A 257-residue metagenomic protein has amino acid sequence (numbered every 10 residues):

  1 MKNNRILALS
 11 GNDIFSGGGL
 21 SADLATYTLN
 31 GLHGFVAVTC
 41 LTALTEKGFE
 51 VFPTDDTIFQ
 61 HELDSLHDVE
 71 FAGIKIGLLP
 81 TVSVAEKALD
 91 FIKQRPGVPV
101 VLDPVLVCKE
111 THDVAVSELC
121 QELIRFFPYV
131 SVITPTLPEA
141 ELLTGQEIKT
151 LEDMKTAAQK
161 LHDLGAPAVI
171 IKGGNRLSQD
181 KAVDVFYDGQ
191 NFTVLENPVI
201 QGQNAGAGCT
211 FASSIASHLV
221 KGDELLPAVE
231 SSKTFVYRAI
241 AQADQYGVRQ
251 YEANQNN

Functional and structural regions predicted by a protein language model:
M1-K2, A8, G19, Q179-V194: Acidic-glycine-rich active-site phosphate/pyrophosphate-binding loop
K2-A8, L20-K109, N256-N257: Conserved N-terminal subdomain of the carbohydrate kinase-like
S10-F15, F192-A205: Short pre-catalytic strand/loop immediately N-terminal to key active-site residues, enriched for Gly-Thr
F15-L24, C209-A212: Short glycine/serine/threonine-rich phosphate/pyrophosphate-binding segments that cradle anionic phosphate groups
G31-F35, F192-T193, H218-S231: Phosphate-handling active-site elements
P53, L226-N257: Charged C-terminal helix
V116-N191: Conserved phosphate/ATP/ADP-binding segment of small-molecule kinases
E141-L142, Q201-L225: Short, small-residue alpha-helix embedded
